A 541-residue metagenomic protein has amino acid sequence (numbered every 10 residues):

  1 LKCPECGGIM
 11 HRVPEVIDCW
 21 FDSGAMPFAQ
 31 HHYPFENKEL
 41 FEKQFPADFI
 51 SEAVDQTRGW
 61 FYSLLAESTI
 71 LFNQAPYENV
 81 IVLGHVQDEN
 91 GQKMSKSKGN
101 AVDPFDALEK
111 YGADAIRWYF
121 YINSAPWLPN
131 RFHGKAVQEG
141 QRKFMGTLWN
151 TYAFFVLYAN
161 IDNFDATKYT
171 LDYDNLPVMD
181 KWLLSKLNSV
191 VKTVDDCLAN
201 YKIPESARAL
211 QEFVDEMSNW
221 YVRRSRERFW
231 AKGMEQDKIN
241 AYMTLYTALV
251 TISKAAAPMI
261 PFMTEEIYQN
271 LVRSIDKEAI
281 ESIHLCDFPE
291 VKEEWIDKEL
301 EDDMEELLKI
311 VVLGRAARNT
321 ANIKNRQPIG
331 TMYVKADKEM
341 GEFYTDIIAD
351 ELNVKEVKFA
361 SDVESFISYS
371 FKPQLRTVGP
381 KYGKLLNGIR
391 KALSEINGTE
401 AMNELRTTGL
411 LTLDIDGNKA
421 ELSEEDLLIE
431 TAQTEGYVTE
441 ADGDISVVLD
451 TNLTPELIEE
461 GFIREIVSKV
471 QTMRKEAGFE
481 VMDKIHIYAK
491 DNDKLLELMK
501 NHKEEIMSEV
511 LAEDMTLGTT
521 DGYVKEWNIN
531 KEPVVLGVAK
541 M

Functional and structural regions predicted by a protein language model:
L1-F21, A25-P27, Y33, L71-E109 (+2 more regions): Feature 926 captures the class I aminoacyl-tRNA synthetase adenylation module centered on the KMSKS loop
H32-F41: Cytochrome P450 heme-binding Cys-pocket and its upstream "meander" loop
Q44-D55: A short glycine/serine-rich beta->alpha loop
A66-E67: Substrate-binding cleft of carbohydrate-active enzyme catalytic domains
Y119-I122: Structured mid-domain segments that build the active-site/substrate or prosthetic-cofactor binding neighborhood
